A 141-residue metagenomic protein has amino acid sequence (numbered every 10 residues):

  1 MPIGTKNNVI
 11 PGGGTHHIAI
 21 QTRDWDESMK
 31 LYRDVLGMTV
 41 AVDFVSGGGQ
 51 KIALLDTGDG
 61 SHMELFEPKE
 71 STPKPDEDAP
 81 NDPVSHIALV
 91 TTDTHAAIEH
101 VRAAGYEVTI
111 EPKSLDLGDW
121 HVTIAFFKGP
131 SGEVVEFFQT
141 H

Functional and structural regions predicted by a protein language model:
M1-P11, A53-L54, L89, I98-H141: Vicinal oxygen chelate
M1-P2, D24-W25, E67-S71, S85: Short hydrophobic/aromatic-rich motifs at helix boundaries and adjacent loops
K6-V9, L31-Y32, P75-A79, E107: A short alpha-helix capping/helix-coil boundary motif
I10, I20-H62, A103, G118: Core segments of cupin and vicinal oxygen chelate
G14-D24, A53-G58, P75-R102, T123-K128: Vicinal oxygen chelate
T15, M63, V84, V108-T109: Hydrophobic residues on conserved beta-strands that form the core of alpha/beta folds
H17-I18, R33, E67, I87 (+1 more regions): Compositionally biased, intrinsically disordered low-complexity regions enriched in proline and serine
T39-D78, F127-P130, V134-Q139: Conserved short beta-strand elements that form part of the metal-binding/catalytic scaffold of enzyme active sites
